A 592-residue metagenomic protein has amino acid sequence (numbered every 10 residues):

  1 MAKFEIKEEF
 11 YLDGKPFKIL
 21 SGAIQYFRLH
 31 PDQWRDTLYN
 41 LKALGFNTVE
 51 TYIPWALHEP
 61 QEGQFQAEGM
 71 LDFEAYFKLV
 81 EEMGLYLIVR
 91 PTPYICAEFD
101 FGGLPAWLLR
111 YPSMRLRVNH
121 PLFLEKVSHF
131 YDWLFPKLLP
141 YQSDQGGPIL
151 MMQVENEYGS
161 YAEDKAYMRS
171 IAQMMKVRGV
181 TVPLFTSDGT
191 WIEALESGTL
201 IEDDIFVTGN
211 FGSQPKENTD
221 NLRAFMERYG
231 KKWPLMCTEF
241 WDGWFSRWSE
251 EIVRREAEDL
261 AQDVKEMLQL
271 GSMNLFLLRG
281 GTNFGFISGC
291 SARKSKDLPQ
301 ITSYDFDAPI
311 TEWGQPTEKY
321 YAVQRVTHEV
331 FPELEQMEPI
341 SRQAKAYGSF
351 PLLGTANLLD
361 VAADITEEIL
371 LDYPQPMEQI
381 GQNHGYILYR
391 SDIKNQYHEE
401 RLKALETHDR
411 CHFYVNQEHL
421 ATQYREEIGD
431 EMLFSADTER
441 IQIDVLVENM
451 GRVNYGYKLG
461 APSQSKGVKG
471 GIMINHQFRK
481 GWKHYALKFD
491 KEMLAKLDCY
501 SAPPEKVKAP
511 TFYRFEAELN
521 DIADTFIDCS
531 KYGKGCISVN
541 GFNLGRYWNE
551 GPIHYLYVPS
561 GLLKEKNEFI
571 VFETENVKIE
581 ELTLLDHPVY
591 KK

Functional and structural regions predicted by a protein language model:
M1-R35, Y39-A43, H58, Q64 (+6 more regions): Extended substrate-binding grooves/exosites of carbohydrate-active enzymes
F17, L420-A421, L544-G545: Short hydrophobic beta-strand segments in globular cytosolic domains
I19-S21, T48-E50, G84-I88, G147-Q153 (+4 more regions): Structural preference for beta-strand elements that scaffold enzyme active sites
F123-Q153, D164-K165, A172, V180-T181 (+6 more regions): Carbohydrate-binding surfaces of carbohydrate-active enzymes
G146-R228: Gly/Pro-rich turn-and-neighbor structural signature
N383-D392, K508-E518: Short beta-strands within extracellular/lumenal beta-sheet-rich domains
S391, I428-M432, Y513-F515, P552-L556: Short strand-edge motifs at loop-to-beta-strand transitions and within beta-strands of extracellular beta-rich domains
E399-Y414, I443, A517-N540, Y547-W548 (+1 more regions): Aromatic-lined ligand-binding clefts that engage carbohydrates, nucleic acids, or primary amines
